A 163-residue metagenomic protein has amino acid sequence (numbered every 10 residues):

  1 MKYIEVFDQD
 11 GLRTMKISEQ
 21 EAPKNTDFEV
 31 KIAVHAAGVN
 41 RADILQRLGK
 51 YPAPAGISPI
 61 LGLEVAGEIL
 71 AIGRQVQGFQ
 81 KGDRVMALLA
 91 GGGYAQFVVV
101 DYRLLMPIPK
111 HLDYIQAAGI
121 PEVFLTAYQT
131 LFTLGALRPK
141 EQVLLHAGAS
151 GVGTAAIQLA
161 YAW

Functional and structural regions predicted by a protein language model:
E21-G38, K50-G92: Glycine-rich beta-strand-centered segment in the early N-terminal region that forms part of a ligand/cofactor-binding
A42-L48: Cytochrome P450 core scaffold surrounding the K-helix E-X-X-R motif and the conserved "meander" helix-loop region
G67-E68, V98, L125, V143: Generic structural motif
Q80, K110-I115, A136-Q142: Short helix-loop-beta connector
L89-Y102: A structural motif shared across PLP-dependent enzymes of the aminotransferase-like
L104-V123: Short peripheral tails and domain-boundary helices/loops at the edges of structured domains
I120, F124-W163: Mid-domain Rossmann-like dinucleotide-binding core that forms the NAD(H)/NADP(H) cofactor-binding site
